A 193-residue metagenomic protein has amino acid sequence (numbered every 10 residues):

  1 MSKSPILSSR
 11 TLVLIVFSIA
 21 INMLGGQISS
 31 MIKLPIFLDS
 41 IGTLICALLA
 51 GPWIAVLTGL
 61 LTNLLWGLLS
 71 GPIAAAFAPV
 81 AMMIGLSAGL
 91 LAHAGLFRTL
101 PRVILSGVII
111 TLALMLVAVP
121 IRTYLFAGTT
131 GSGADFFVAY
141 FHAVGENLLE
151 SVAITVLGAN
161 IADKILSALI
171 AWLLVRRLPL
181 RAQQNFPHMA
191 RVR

Functional and structural regions predicted by a protein language model:
M1-L49, W53-L64: Hydrophobic transmembrane alpha-helices
L14, D39, T43-L44, T58-T62 (+5 more regions): Alpha-helical transmembrane segments of multi-pass membrane proteins, especially transporters and channels
M23-L38, L60-T99, F126: Interfacial aromatic-anchored transmembrane helix boundaries in multi-pass membrane proteins
M31-K33, P72-A76, F97-R193: Membrane-embedded alpha-helical hairpins and interfacial helices in multi-pass inner-membrane proteins
L44, N63, G85-G89, V119 (+3 more regions): Transmembrane alpha-helix boundary and packing residues in multipass membrane permease domains and related
